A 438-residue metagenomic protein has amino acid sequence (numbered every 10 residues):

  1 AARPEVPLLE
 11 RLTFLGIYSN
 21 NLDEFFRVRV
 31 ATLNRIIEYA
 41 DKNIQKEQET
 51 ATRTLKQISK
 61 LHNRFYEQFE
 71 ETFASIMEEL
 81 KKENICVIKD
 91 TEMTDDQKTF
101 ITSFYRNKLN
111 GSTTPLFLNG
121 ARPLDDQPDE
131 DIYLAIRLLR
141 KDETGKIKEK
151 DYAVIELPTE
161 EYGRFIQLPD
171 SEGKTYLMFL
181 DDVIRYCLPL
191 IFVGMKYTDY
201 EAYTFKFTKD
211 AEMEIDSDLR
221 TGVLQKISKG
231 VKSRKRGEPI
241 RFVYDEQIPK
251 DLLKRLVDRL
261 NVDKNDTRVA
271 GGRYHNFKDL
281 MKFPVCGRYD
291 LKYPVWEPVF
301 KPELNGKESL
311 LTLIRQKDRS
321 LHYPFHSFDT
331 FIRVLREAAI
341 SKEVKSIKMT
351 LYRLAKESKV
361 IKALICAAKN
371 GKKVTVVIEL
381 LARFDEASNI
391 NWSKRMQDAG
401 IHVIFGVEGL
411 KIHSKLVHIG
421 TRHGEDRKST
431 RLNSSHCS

Functional and structural regions predicted by a protein language model:
A1-S434, S438: N-terminal localization/anchoring segments of enzymes in phospholipid and broader phosphate metabolism
